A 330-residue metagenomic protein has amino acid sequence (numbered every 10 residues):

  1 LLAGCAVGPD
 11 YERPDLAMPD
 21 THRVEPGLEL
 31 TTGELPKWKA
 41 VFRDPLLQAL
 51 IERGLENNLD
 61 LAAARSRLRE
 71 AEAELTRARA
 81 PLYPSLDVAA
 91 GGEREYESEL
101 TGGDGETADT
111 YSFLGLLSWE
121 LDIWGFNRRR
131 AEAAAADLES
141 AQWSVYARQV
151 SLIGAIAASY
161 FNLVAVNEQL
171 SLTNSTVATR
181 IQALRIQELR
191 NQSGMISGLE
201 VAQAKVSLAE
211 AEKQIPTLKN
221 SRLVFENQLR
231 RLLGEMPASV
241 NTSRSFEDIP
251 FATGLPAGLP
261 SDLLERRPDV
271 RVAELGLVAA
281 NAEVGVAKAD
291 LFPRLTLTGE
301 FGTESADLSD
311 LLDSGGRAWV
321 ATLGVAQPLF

Functional and structural regions predicted by a protein language model:
L2-E56, Y111, A135, K219-E265 (+3 more regions): Terminal intrinsically disordered/low-complexity segments used for targeting and assembly
L47, I51, L55-D87, D104-S112 (+6 more regions): Hydrophobic alpha-helical structural elements of bacterial secretion/transport assemblies
A90-G92, E300: Short strand-turn segments of transmembrane beta-barrel domains in outer membranes, especially the first one or two
G92, G115-W119, L323-Q327: Residues on the lipid-exposed face of transmembrane beta-strands in outer-membrane beta-barrel proteins
R94-L100, I123-G125, S305-S309: Gram-negative outer-membrane beta-barrel proteins
G103-D109, L312-R317: Replace "Gram-negative outer membrane beta-barrel proteins" with "bacterial and organellar outer membrane beta-barrel
V272-F292: Long hydrophobic segments that form regular secondary structure
L308-G316, P328-F330: Short, contiguous acidic/charged loop-to-helix segments that flank catalytic cores in large enzymes
